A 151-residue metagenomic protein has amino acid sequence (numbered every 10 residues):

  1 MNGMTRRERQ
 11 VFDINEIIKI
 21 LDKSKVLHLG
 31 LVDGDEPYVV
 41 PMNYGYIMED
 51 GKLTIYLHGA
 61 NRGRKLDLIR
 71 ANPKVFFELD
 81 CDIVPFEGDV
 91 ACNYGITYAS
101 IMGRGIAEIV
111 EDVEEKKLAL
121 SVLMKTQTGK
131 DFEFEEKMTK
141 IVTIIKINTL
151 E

Functional and structural regions predicted by a protein language model:
M1-D22: Extreme N-terminal tail/first-helix region
N2-R6, I83-E151: Charged, gly/pro-rich active-site loop segments
V11-D13, K23-H28, Q127-K130: Short Pro/Gly-enriched beta-strand edge/turn motifs at strand-loop
I20-L21, L68-I69, L123: A generic structural signal for nonpolar/aromatic side chains embedded in well-ordered alpha-helices
S24-N61: Short beta-strand segments
L29, V75-L79: Short conserved beta-strand and strand-loop elements enriched in small hydrophobics with frequent Asp/Gly
V32, N43, A60-R62, D80-D82 (+2 more regions): Histidine- and/or cysteine-centered catalytic micro-motif in compact active-site loops
L53-V75: Compact nucleic-acid interaction/catalytic patches
